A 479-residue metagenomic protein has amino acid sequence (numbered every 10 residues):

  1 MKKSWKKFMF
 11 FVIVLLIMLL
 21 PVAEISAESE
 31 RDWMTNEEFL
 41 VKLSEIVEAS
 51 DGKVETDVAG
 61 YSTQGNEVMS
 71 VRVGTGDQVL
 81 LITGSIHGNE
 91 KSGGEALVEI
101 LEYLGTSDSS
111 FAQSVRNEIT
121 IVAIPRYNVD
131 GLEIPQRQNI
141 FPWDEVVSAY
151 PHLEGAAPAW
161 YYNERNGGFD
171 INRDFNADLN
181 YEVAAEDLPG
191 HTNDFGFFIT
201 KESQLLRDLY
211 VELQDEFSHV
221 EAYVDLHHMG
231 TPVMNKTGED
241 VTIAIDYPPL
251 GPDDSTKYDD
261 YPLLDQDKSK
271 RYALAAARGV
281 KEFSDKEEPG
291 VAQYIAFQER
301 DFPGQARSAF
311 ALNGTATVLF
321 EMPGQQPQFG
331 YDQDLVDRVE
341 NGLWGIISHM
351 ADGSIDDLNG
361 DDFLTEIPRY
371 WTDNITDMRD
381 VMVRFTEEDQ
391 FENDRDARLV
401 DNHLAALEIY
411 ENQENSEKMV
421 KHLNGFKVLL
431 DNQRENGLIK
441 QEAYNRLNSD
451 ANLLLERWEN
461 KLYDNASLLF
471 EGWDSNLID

Functional and structural regions predicted by a protein language model:
M1-W5: N-terminal secretory signal peptides that target proteins for export/translocation
K6-I25: Sec-dependent N-terminal signal peptides of Gram-positive bacterial secreted proteins and lipoproteins
K7, L20, S29-T35, A185-T372 (+1 more regions): C-terminal accessory segments enriched in acidic
A27-E67: Short glycine- and acidic-rich boundary segments immediately preceding or forming the N-terminal edge of structured
E38, K42, S92-E99, N166 (+11 more regions): Extracytoplasmic/secreted proteins, especially bacterial periplasmic and envelope-associated proteins
M69-V71, V79-T83, V122-P125, D170-N172 (+3 more regions): Structural recognition of the beta-strand scaffold that forms the well-ordered cores of secreted hydrolase catalytic
D77, K91-S92, E99-Y261: Active-site/substrate-binding loop(s) of hydrolase catalytic cores
W371-D479: Soluble extracellular-acting proteins and domains
